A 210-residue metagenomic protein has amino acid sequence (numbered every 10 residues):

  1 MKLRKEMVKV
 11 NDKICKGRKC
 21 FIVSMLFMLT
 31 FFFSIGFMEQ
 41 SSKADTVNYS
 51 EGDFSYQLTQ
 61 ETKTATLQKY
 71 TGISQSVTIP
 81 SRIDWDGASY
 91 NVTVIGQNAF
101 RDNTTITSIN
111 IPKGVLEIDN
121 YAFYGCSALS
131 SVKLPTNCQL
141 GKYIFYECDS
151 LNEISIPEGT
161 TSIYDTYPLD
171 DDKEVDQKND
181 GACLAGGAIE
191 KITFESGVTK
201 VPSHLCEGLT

Functional and structural regions predicted by a protein language model:
M1-G17: N-terminal secretory signal peptides that target proteins for export/translocation
K2, V8, L26-L29, E39: Position-driven detector of the extreme protein N-terminus
K16-T30: Sec-dependent N-terminal signal peptides
F32-Y49: Sec-dependent signal peptide cleavage junction
S34-G36, A65, G141: Small side chains
D53, Q57-A65, G72-V94, T104-E117 (+5 more regions): Structural signature of tandem-repeat unit edges
K69-T71, A99-F100: Acidic, Ser/Thr
G96-A99, D119-Y124, K142-Y146, T166-Y167 (+2 more regions): Consensus positions within tandem repeat domains that build extended binding/scaffold surfaces
